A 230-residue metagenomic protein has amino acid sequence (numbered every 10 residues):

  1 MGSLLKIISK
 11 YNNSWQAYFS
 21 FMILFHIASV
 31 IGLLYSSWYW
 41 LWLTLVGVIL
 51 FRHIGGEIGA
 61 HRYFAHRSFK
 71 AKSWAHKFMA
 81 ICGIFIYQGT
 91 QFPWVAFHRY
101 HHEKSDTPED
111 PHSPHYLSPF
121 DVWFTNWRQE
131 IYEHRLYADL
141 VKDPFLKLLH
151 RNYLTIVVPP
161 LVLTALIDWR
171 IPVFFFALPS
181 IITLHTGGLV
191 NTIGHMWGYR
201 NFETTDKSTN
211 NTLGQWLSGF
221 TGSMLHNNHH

Functional and structural regions predicted by a protein language model:
M1-G188, I193: Non-catalytic, topology-defining segments of multipass membrane proteins
Y137-P144, Y199-L225, H229-H230: Active-site-proximal inter-transmembrane loops
T192, M196-R200: Transmembrane-cytosolic junction motif
